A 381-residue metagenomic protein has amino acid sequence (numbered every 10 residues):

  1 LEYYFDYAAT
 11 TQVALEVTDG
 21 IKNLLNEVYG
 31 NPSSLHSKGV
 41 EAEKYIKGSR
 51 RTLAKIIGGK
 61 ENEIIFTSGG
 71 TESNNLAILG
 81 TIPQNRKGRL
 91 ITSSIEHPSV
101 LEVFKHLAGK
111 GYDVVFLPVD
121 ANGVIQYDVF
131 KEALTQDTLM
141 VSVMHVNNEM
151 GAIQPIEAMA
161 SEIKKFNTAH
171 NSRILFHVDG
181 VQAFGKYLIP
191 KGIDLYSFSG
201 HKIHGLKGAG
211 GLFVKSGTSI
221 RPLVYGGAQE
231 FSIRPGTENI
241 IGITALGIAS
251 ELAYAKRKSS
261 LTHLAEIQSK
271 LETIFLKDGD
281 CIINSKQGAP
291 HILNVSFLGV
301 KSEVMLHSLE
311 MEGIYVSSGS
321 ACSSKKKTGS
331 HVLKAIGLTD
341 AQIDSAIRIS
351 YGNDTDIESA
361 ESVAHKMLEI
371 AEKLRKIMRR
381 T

Functional and structural regions predicted by a protein language model:
L1-T381: Pyridoxal 5′-phosphate
